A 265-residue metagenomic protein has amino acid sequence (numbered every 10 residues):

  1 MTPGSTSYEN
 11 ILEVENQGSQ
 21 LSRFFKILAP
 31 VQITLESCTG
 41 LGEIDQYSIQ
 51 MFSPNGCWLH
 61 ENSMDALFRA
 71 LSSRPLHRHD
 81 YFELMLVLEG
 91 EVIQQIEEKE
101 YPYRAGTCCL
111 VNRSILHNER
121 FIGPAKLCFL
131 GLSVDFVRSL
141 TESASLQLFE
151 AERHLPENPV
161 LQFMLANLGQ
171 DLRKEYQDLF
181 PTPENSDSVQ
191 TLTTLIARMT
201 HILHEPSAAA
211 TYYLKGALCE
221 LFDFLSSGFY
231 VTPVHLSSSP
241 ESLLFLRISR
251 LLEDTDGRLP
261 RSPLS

Functional and structural regions predicted by a protein language model:
M1-R104, F121, H154-F163: Generic protein-terminus/edge-of-domain signal
T6, N10-E13, Q147-E220, I248: Amphipathic alpha-helical segments enriched in hydrophobic/aromatic residues interleaved with Lys/Arg
E83, N118, L127-G131, T194 (+1 more regions): Short hydrophobic beta-strand segments that form the core of ligand-binding sensory/regulatory domains
R113-L146: Ligand-binding loop in jelly-roll beta-barrel domains
A197-A210, F222-V234, R247-P263: Basic, amphipathic alpha-helical hairpins
H235-L244: Short, Lys/Arg-enriched anionic-surface-contact patches
